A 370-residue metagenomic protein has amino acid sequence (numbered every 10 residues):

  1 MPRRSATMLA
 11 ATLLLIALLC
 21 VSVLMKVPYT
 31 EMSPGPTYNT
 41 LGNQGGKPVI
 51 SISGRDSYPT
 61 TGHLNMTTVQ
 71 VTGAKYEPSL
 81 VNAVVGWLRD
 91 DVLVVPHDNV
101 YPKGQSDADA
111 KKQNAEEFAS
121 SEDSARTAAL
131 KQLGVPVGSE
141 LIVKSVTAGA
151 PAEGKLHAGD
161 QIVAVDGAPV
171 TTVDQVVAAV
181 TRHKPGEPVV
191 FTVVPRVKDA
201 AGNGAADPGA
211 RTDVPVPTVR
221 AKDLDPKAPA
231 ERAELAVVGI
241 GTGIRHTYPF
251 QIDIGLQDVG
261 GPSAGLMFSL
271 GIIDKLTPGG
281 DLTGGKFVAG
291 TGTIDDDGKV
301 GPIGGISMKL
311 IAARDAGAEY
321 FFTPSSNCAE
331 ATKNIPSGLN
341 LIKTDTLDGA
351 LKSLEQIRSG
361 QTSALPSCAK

Functional and structural regions predicted by a protein language model:
S5-K26: Hydrophobic membrane-insertion alpha-helices, especially the h-region of bacterial N-terminal signal peptides
E31-T60, T67-G73, D91-T147, K222-T291: PDZ/PDZ-like peptide-tail recognition elements
L130, A152, G159-I162, F191 (+4 more regions): Terminal peptide-recognition signature
A148, G167, R196, I294 (+2 more regions): Short, ordered loop/turn segments at secondary-structure junctions
A152-D174, V194, L310, G317-T323: Conserved PDZ fold ligand-binding element
A178-E234, K333-S359, A364-K370: PDZ-domain C-terminal substructure recognizer with occasional recognition of PDZ-binding tails
P262, K275-P278, L282, V288 (+1 more regions): Glycine- and Gly-Pro-enriched alpha-helical subdomains that act as flexible, kink-prone "lid/hinge" or packing modules
V300-T323, T332-S337, L341-K352, Q356: C-terminal soluble interaction/assembly domains
